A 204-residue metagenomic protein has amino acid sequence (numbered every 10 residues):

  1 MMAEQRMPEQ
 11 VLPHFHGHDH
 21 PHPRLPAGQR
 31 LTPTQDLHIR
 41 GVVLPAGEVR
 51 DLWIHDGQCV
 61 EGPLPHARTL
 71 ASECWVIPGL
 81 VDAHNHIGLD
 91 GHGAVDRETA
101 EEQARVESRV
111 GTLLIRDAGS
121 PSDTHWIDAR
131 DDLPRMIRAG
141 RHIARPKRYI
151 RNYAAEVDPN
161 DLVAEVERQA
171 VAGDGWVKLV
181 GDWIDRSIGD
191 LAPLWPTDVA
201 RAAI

Functional and structural regions predicted by a protein language model:
M1-P65, V76: N-terminal metal-binding scaffold of metallo-dependent hydrolase/deaminase domains
H16-H20, R97-A203: Divalent-metal coordination cores built from histidine and acidic residues
A27-T32, V42, L70-A71, R105 (+2 more regions): Short, flexible, glycine/charge-rich loop motifs used to bind or transfer phosphoryl groups or to couple energy/partner
Q35-L37, P63-E101: Replace "His-x-His-based motif
G41-V42, P63-L64, S72, A83 (+3 more regions): Fold-independent oxyanion-binding glycine-rich loops and adjacent beta-strand/coil segments at enzyme active sites
V42, G57, E73, V81-H84 (+4 more regions): Divalent metal-coordination and catalytic microenvironments
E48, L80-V81, G91, G140 (+1 more regions): Solvent-exposed, flexible loop/coil residues
E61-A67, I127-D131: Short loop/helix-cap segments at secondary-structure boundaries that form the rim of catalytic
